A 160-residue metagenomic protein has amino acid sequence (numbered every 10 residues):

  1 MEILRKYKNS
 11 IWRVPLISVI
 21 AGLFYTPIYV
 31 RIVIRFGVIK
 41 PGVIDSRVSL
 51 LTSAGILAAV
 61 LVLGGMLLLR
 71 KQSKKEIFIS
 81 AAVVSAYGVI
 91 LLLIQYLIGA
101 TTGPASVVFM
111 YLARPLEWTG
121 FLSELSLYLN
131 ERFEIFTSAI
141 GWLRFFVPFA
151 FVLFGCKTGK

Functional and structural regions predicted by a protein language model:
M1-A58: Transmembrane alpha-helical insertion/packing segments
M1-L4, L153-K160: Short, charged juxtamembrane terminal tails flanking transmembrane helices
S18-T26, S80-F109: Hydrophobic alpha-helical membrane-insertion segments
P27-P41, L93-G103, L129: Juxtamembrane "helix-exit" motif on the non-cytosolic side of transmembrane helices
S53-S80: Canonical alpha-helical transmembrane segments
G55-L63, W142-G155: Hydrophobic cores of alpha-helical transmembrane segments in multi-pass inner/ER membrane proteins, independent
T101-E131: Membrane-interfacial helical/loop segments at transmembrane boundaries in membrane proteins
T119-A150: Hydrophobic alpha-helical transmembrane segments
